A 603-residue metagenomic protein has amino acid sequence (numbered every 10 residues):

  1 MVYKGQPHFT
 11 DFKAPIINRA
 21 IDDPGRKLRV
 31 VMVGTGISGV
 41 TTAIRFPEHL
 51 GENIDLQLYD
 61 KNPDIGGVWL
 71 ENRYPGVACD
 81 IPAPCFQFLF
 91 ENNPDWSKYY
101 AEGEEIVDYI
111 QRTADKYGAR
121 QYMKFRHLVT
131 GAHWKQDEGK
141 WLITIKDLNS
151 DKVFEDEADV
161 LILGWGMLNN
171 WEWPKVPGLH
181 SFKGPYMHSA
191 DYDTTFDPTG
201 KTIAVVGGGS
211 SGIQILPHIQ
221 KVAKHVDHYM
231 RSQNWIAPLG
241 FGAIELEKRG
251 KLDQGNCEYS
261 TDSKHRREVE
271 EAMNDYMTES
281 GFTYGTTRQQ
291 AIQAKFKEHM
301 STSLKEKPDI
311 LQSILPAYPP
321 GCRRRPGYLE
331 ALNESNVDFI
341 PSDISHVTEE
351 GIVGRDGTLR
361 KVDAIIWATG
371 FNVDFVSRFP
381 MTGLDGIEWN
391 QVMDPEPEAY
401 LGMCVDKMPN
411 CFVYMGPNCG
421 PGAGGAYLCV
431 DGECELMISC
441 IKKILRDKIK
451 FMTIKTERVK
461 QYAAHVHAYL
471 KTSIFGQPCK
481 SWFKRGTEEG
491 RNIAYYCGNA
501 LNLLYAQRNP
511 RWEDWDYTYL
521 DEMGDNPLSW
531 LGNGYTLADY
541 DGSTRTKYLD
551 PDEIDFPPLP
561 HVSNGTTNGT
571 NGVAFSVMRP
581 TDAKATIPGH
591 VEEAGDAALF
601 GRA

Functional and structural regions predicted by a protein language model:
M1-V30, T35, V40-L179, T195 (+2 more regions): N-terminal FAD-binding dinucleotide-binding subdomain shared by FAD-dependent oxidases/monooxygenases
K183, Y192, F196-D197, I203-V206: A conserved hydrophobic secondary-structure block that centers on an alpha-helix together with its immediately flanking
K201-A223: Rossmann-like NAD(P)H-binding beta-loop-alpha module
